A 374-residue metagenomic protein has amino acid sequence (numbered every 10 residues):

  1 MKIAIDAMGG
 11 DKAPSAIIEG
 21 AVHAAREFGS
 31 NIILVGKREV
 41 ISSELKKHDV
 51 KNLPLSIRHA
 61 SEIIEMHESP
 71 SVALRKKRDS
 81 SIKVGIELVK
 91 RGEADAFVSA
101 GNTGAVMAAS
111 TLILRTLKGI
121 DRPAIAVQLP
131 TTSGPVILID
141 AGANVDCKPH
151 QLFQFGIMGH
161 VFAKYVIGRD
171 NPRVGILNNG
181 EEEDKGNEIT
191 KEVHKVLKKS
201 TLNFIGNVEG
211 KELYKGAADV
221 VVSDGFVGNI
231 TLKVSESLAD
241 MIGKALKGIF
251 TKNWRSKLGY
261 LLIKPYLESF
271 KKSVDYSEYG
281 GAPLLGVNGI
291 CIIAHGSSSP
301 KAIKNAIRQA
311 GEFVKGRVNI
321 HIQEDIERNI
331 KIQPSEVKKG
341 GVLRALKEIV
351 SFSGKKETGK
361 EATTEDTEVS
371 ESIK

Functional and structural regions predicted by a protein language model:
I3-S15, A143-F153, I293-P300: Short, glycine-rich nucleotide/cofactor-binding loops
S15-A16, F28-I33, R38-S42, V145-G210: Glycine-rich phosphate/diphosphate-binding loop of Rossmann-like nucleotide-binding domains
I17-M66: N-terminal glycine-rich anion-binding loop in soluble enzyme alpha/beta folds
V50-A94: Phosphate/nucleotide-donor binding subsite
L88-M107, K185, T190-E192, V196 (+1 more regions): Glycine-rich phosphate-binding loop
T111-A124, P130-L138, V220-V221, G225-I332: Glycine-rich phosphate/nucleotide-binding loop
V314-R317, H321-K360: Phosphate-binding loop/pocket of nucleotide- and phosphate-handling active sites
T363-K374: Short, low-complexity, charge-dense intrinsically disordered segments
